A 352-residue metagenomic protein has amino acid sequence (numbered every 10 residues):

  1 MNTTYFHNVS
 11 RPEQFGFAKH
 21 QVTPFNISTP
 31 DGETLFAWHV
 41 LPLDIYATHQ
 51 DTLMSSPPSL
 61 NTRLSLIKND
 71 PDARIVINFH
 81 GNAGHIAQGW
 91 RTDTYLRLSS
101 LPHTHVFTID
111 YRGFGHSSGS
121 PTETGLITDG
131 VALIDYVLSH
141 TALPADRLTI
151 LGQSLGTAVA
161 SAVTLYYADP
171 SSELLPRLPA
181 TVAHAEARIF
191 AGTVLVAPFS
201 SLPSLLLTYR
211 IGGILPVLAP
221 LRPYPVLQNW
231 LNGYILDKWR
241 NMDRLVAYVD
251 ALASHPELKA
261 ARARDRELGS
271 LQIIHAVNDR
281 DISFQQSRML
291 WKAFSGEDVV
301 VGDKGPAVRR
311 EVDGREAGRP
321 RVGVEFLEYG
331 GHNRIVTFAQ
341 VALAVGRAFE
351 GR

Functional and structural regions predicted by a protein language model:
M1-K19, D298: N-terminal membrane-anchoring alpha-helices
S28-Y136: Membrane-embedded segments
V40-N61, Y167-P176, D250-A260, K292-P306: Internal, charge-rich low-complexity segments
I150-G152, V194-V196, I274: Short beta-strand immediately N-terminal to the catalytic nucleophile in serine-hydrolase-like folds
G152-G156, A160: Gly/Ala-rich beta-loop-alpha elbow adjacent to hydrolase catalytic centers
A162-A260: Hydrolase active-site cap/lid region
D265-E267, Q272-H275, D279: Short beta-strand/loop motif that positions the catalytic acidic residue of the alpha/beta-hydrolase fold
R280-R352: C-terminal catalytic histidine-bearing segment of alpha/beta-hydrolase fold enzymes
